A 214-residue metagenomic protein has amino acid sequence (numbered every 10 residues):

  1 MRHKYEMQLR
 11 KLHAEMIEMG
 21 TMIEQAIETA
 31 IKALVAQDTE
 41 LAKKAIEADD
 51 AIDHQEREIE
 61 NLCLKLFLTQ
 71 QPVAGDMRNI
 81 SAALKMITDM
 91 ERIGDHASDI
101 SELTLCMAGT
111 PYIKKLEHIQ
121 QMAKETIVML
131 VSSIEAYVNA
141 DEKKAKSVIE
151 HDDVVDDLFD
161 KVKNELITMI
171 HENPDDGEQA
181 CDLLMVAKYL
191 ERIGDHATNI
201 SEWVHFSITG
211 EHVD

Functional and structural regions predicted by a protein language model:
M1-D214: Cytosolic, long alpha-helical scaffolding segments
